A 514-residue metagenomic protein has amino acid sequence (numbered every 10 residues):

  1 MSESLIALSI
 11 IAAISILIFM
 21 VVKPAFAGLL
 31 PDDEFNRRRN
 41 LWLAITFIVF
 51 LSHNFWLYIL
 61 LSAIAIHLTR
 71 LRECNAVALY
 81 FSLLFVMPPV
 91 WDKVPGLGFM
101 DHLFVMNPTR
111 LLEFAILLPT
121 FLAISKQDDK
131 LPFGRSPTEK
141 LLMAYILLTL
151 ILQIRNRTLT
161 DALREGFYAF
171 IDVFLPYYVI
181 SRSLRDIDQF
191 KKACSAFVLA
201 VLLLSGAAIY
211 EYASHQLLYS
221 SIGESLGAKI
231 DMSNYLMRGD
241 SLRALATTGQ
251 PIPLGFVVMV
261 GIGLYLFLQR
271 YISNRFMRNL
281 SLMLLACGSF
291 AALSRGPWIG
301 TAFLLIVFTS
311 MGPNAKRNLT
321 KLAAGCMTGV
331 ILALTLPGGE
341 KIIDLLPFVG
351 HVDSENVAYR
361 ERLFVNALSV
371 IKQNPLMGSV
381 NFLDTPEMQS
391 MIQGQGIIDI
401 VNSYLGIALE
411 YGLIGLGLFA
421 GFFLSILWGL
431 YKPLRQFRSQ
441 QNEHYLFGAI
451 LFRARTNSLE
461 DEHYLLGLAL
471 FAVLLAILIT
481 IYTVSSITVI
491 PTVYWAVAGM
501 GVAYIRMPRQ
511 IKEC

Functional and structural regions predicted by a protein language model:
E3, I154, G206, E211-L218 (+4 more regions): A membrane-periplasm/extracellular boundary helix in multi-pass inner-membrane enzymes that assemble envelope glycans
A12-A25, L29-N40, E165, F174-Y177 (+4 more regions): Hydrophobic alpha-helical segments of polytopic membrane proteins
A13-F19, L468-C514: Transmembrane alpha-helices of multi-pass inner-membrane enzymes
K23-P24, Y58-R70, F114-Q127, G261-Y271 (+2 more regions): Hydrophobic, aromatic-rich transmembrane alpha-helices and their immediate juxtamembrane boundary segments
L68-F174: N-terminal hydrophobic segments of proteins, predominantly signal-anchor/transmembrane helices of inner/organellar
M143-I154, C194-M311, Y431-K432: Alpha-helical transmembrane segments of multi-pass inner-membrane proteins
Q269, A302, S310, Y411-A476 (+1 more regions): Hydrophobic transmembrane alpha-helices and their immediate junctions
G339-Y411, L430-F437: Long extracytoplasmic/lumenal interhelical loops at the membrane interface of multi-pass membrane proteins
